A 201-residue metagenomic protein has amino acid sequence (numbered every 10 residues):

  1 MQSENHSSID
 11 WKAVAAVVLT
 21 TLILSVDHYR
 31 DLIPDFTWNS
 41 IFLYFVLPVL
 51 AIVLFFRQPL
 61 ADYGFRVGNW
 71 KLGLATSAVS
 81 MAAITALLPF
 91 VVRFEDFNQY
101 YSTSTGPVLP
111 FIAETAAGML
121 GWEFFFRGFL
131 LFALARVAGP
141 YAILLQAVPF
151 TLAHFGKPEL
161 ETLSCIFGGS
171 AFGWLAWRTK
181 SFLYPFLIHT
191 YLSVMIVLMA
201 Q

Functional and structural regions predicted by a protein language model:
M1-S7: Short, Lys/Arg-rich, polar N-terminal cytosolic tail immediately upstream of the first transmembrane signal-anchor
S7-F56, T76: Alpha-helical transmembrane segments in multi-pass membrane proteins
D10-V18, G73-A78, V108-I112, P140-V148 (+2 more regions): Hydrophobic alpha-helical transmembrane segments
L19-Y29, M81-F90, A147-F155, T190-A200: Aromatic-anchored segments of alpha-helical transmembrane domains
S25-Y29, A51-L60, L87-V92, L175-R178: Structural signal for the C-terminal ends of transmembrane alpha-helices and the immediately following loop
V26-Y29, L144, E161-Q201: Functionally important transmembrane alpha-helices
D31-W38, P59-G121, R136: Juxtamembrane helix-loop-helix connectors linking adjacent transmembrane helices in multi-pass membrane enzymes
G121-L145, W174-S181: Membrane-interface helix/loop boundary segments of multi-pass membrane proteins
